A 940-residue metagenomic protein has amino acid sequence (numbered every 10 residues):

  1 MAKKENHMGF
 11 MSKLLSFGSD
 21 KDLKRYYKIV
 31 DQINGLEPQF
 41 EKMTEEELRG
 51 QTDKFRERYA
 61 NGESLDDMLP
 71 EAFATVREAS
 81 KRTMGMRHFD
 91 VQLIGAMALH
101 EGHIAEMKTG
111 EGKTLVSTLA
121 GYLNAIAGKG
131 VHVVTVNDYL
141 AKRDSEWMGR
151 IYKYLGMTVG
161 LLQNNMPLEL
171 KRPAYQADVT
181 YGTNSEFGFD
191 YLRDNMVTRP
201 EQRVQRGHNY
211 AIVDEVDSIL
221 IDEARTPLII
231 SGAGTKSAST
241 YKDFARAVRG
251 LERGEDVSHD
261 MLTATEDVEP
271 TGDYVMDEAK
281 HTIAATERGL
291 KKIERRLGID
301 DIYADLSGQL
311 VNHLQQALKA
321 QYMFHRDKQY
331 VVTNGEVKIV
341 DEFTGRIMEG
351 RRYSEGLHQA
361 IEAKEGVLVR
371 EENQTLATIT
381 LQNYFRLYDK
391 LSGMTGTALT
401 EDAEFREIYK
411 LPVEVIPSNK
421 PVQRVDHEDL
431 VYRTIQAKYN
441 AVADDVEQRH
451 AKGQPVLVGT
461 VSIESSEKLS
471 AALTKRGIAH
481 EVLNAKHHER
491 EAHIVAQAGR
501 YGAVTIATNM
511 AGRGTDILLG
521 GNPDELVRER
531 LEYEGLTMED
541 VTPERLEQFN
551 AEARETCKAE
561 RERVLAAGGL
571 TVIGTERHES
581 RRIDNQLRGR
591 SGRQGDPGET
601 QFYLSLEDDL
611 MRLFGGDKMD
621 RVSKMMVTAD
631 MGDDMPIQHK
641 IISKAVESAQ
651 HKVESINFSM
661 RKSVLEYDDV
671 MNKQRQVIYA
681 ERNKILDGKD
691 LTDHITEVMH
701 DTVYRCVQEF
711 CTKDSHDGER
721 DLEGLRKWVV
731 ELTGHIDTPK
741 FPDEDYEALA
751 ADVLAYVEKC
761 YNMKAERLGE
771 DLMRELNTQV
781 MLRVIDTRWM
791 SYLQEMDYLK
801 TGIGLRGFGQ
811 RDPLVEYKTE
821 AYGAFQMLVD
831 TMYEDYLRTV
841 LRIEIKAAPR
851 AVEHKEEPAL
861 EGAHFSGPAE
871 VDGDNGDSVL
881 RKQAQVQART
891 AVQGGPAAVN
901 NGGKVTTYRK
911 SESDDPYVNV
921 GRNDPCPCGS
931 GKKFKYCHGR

Functional and structural regions predicted by a protein language model:
A2-D630, A680, E697, D701: Conserved P-loop NTPase motor core
S16, Q39, F55-G62, A279-K280 (+13 more regions): Short hinge/gating elements
D22, L48, N61-L69, Q638 (+7 more regions): Residue-level recognition of alpha-helical structural elements
E71, V91, R143, R490 (+4 more regions): A generic structural signal for residues located within well-ordered alpha-helices of large catalytic or ligand-binding
A72-V76, L99, T180, V216 (+10 more regions): Core structural elements
A304-D305, V369-E372, E414-I416, Q638 (+2 more regions): Short, surface-exposed acidic
F602-Y603, D609, L613, K618-V664 (+1 more regions): Arginine-glycine-biased low-complexity disordered regions
D630, E681-R940: Acidic/negatively charged segments and metal-coordination signatures
